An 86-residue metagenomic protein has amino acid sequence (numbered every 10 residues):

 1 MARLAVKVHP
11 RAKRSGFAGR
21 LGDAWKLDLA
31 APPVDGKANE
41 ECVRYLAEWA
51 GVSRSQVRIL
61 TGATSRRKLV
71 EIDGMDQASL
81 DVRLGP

Functional and structural regions predicted by a protein language model:
M1-R44, W49-R54, R58-T64, K68-P86: Contiguous, often N-terminal, cationic amphipathic patches that form binding interfaces
